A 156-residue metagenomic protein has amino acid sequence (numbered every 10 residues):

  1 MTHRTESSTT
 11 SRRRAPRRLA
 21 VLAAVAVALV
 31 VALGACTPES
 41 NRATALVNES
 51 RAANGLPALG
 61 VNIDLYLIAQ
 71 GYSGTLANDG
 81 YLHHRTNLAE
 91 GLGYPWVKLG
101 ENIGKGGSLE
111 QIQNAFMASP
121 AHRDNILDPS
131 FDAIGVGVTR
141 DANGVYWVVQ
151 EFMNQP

Functional and structural regions predicted by a protein language model:
M1-P16: N-terminal secretory signal peptides that target proteins for export/translocation
A23-A32: Bacterial N-terminal signal peptides
C36-T37, A53-V61, K98-G106, E110-Q113 (+1 more regions): Second-shell loop/turn segments in exported
T37-A77: A short alpha-helix/helix-coil micro-patch that ends at or immediately precedes a cysteine
Y66-Q113, I126-D128: Short, surface-exposed glycine/acidic/tryptophan-bearing loops
K105-P156: Disulfide-stabilized extracellular recognition modules
